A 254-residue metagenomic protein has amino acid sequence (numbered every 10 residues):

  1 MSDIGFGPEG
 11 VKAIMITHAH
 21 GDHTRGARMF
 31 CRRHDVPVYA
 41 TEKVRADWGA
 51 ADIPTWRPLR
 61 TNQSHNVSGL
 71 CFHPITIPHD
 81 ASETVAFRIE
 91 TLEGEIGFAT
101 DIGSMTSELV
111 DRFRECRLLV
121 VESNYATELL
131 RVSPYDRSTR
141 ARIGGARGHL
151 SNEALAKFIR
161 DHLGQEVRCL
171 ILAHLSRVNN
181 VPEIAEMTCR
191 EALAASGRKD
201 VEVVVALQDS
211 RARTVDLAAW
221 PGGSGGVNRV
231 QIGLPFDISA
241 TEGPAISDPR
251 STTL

Functional and structural regions predicted by a protein language model:
M1-A40: Active-site metal-binding motif and surrounding structural segment of the metallo-beta-lactamase
S2-D3, R60-L118, T214-G243, T252-L254: Core dinuclear metal-dependent hydrolase active-site scaffold
V11-A19, Y39-E42, G97-T100, V120-E122 (+2 more regions): Active-site neighborhood of phospho(di)ester-bond hydrolases with catalytic His/Asp-centered motifs
A13, W56-R60, G197-D209: Beta-strand->loop->alpha-helix junctions that form or flank phosphate-binding loops in nucleotide-handling enzymes
H20-T24, R45-W48, A81-S82, S104-S107 (+3 more regions): Active-site environment of divalent metal-dependent phosphoester hydrolases
T24-E83: Glycine/small-residue-rich loop that forms an oxyanion/phosphate-binding "nest" at active or ligand-binding sites
S107-L207: Cap/insert and terminal regions of metallo-dependent hydrolase folds
